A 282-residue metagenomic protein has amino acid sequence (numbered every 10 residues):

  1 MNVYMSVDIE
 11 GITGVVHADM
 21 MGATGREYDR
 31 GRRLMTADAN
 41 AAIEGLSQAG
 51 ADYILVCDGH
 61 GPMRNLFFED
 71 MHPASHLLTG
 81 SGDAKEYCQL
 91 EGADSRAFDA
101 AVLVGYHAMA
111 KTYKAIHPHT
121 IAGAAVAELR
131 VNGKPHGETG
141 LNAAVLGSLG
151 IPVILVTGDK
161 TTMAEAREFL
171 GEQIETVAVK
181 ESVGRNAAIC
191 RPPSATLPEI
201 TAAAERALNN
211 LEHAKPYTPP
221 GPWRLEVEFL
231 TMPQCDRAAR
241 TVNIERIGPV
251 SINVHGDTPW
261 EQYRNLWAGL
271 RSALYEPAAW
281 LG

Functional and structural regions predicted by a protein language model:
M1-Y4: Extreme N-terminal starter segment of soluble prokaryotic enzymes
S6-V7, C57-D58, A101-Y106, V156-T157 (+1 more regions): Short beta-strand segments
D19-E44: Short catalytic helix/loop segments, enriched in acidic residues and glycine and frequently bearing histidine
A39-R96: Glycine-rich nucleotide/cofactor/substrate-binding loop typically near the N-terminus or early in the first domain
P73-E91, A127-E128, N132, I174-R185: Acidic, His- and aromatic-enriched active-site or binding-groove loops in soluble protein domains that engage sugars
A84-E86, G123-L149, G158-T161: Active-site glycine-rich loop that binds ribose-phosphate moieties when present
V145-L208: Active-site rim beta-loop-alpha module in soluble metabolic enzymes
T196-G282: C-terminal accessory domains and tails appended to enzymatic cores
